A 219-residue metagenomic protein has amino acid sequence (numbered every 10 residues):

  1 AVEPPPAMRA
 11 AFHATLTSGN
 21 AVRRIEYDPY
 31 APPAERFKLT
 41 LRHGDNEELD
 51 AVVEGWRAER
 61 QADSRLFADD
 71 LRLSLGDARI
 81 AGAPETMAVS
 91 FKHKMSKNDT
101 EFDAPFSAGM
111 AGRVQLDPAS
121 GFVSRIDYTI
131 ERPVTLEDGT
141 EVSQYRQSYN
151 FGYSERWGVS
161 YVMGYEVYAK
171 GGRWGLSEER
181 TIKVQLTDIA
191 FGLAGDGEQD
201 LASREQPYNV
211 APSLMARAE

Functional and structural regions predicted by a protein language model:
A1-M110, F122, I130-V142, G172-E219: Structured extracytoplasmic
A111-V114, R146-R156: Extended lipid/amphipathic-ligand handling interfaces
Y128, W157-V159: Localized chelating/binding microdomains that coordinate divalent metal ions or stabilize phosphate-bearing
